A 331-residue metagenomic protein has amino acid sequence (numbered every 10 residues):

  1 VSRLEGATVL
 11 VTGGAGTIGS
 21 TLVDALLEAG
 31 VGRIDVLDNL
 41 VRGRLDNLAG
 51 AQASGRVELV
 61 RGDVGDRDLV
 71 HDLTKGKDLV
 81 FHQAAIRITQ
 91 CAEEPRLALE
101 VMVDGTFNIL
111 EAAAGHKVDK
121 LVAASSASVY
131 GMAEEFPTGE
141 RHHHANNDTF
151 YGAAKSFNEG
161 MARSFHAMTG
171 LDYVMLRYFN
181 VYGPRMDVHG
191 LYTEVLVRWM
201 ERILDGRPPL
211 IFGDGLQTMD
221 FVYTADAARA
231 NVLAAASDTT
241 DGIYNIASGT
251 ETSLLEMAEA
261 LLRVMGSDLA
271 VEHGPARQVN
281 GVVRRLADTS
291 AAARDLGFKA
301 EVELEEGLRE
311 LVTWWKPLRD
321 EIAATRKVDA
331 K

Functional and structural regions predicted by a protein language model:
V1-V181, V302, E310, W314-E321 (+1 more regions): N-terminal Rossmann-like NAD(P)+-binding domain of SDR-like oxidoreductases, especially those catalyzing
I18, V195, S253: Conserved alpha-helical elements of sugar-nucleotide-dependent glycosyltransferases
L26, I109, F165, V195 (+3 more regions): A short, amphipathic alpha-helix embedded in the catalytic core of nucleotide-handling enzymes
A29, E201-K331: C-terminal substrate-binding subdomain of Rossmann-fold SDR/epimerase-dehydratase oxidoreductases
N108, M186-D187, Q217-M219: Heptad-repeat alpha-helical coiled-coil signaling segments
F157, M161, F165, V195 (+3 more regions): Hydrophobic alpha-helix immediately C-terminal to the catalytic Tyr-X-X-X-Lys motif of short-chain
G183-R185, V279: Short beta-strand->alpha-helix junction loop in the catalytic core of nucleotide-activated group-transfer enzymes
V188-V195: Conserved catalytic loops of nucleotide-sugar-dependent glycosyltransferases that act on lipid-linked
